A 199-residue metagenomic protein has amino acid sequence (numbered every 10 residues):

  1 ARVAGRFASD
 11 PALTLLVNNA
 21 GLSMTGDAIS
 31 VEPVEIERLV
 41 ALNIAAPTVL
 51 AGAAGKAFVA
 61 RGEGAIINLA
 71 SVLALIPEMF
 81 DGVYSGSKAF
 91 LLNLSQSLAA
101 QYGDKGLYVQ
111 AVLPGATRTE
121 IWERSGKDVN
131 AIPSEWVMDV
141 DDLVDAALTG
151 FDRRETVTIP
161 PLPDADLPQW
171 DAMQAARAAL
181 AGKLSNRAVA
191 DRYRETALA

Functional and structural regions predicted by a protein language model:
N19-M24: Conserved NAD(P)H cofactor-binding loop of Rossmann-fold oxidoreductase domains
D27-I29, E35-R38: Substrate-binding pocket helix/loop in short-chain dehydrogenase/reductase
I29, E78-G82: Active-site loop immediately N-terminal to the catalytic Tyr-X3-Lys motif of short-chain dehydrogenase/reductase
A51, S87: Active-site helix of classical SDR
A57-F58, I76, S97-L107: Active-site-adjacent segment of SDR/Rossmann-fold oxidoreductases
S71: Residue(s) in the substrate-gating loop at a strand-loop-helix junction that position the organic substrate next
A111, K127-P168: C-terminal helical subdomain
